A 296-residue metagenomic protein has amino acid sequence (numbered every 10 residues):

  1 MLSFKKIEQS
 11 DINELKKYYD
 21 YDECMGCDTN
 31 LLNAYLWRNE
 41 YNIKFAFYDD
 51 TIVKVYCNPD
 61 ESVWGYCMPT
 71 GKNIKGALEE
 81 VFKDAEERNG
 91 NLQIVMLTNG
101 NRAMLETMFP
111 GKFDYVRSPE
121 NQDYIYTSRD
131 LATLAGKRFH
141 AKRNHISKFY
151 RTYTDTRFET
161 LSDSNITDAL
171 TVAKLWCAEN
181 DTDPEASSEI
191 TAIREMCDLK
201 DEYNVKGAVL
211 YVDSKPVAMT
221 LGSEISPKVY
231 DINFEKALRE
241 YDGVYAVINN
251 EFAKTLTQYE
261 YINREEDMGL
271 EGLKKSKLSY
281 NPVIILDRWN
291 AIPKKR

Functional and structural regions predicted by a protein language model:
M1-D49, E185-S188, D201: Amide-forming acyltransferase catalytic core, primarily the GNAT-like/NAT-type and related acyltransferase folds
F4-K5, G26-D28, F45, G111-R117 (+2 more regions): Short secondary-structure junctions
T29-N101, Y211-R239: Conserved donor-binding loop and adjoining core beta-sheet/short helix segment in diverse acyl/aminoacyl transferases
Q93-V95, E159, Y261-R264: Short catalytic-loop micro-motif centered on adjacent basic/acidic residues
R102-V116, N144, G269-I285: Conserved active-site alpha-helix within GNAT-family acetyltransferase domains
G111-T182: Acyltransferase donor/substrate-recognition loop-hinge adjacent to the catalytic core
D163, T167-V229: A mid-sequence, solvent-exposed acidic-amphipathic segment
G207-K294: Aromatic (often tryptophan-rich) hydrophobic motifs at membrane interfaces
